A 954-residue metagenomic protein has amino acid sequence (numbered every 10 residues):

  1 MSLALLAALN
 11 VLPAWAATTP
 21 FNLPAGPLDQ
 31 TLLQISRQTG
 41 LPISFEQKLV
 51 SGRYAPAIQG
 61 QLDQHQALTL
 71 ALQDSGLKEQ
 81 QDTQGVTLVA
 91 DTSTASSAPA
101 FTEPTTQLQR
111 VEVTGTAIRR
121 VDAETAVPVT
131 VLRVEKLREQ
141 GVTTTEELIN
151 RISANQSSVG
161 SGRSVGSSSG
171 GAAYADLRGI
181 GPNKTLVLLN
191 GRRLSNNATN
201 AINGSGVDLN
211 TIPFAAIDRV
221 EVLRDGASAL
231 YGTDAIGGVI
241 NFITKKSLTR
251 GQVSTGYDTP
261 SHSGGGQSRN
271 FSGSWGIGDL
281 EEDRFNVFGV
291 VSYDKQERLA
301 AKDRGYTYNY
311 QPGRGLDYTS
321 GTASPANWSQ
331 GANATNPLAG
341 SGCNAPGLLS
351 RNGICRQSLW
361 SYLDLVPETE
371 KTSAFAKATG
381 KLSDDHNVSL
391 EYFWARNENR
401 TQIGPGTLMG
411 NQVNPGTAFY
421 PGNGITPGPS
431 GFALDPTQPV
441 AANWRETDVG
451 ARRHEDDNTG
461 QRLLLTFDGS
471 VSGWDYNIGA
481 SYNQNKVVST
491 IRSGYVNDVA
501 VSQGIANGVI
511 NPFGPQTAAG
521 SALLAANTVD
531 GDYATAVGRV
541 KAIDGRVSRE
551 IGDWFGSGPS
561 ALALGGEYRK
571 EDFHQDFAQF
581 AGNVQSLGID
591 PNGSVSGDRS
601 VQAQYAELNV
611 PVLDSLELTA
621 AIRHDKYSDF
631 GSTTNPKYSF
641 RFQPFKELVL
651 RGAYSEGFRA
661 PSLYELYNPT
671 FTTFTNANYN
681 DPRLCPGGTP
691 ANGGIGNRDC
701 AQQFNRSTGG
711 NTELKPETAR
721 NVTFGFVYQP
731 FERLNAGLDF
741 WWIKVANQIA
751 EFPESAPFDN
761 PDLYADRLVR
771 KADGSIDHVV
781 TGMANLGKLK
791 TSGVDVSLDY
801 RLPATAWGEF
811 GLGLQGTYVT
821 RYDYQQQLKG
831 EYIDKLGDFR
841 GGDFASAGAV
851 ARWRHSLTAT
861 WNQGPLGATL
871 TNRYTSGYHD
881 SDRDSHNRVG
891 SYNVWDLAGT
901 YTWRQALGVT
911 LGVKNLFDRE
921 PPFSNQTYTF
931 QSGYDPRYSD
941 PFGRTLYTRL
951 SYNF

Functional and structural regions predicted by a protein language model:
L32, T39, D91-R138, P182: Short, acidic, small-residue-rich periplasmic hinge/interaction motif at the N-terminus of Gram-negative outer-membrane
T87, T145-L148, I152, A173-D176 (+3 more regions): N-terminal periplasmic accessory domains that precede and gate Gram-negative outer-membrane beta-barrel machines
I149-R193: Extracytoplasmic beta-strand/coil segments of soluble accessory domains associated with Gram-negative outer-membrane
R192-R224: Short acidic/polar hinge/loop motifs at secondary-structure boundaries that mediate gating or recognition
I202, G305-P312, P337-T369, F375 (+4 more regions): Surface-exposed, low-complexity loop segments enriched in small/polar and acidic residues
I202-N203, A215-D218, A229-I240, K246-Y308 (+3 more regions): Outer-membrane beta-barrel translocator/receptor signature
V496, N735, T820-R821, R873-H879 (+1 more regions): C-terminal beta-signal and adjacent terminal beta-strands/loops of Gram-negative outer-membrane beta-barrel proteins
T673, F810-T902, F917: C-terminal beta-barrel architecture of Gram-negative outer-membrane proteins
